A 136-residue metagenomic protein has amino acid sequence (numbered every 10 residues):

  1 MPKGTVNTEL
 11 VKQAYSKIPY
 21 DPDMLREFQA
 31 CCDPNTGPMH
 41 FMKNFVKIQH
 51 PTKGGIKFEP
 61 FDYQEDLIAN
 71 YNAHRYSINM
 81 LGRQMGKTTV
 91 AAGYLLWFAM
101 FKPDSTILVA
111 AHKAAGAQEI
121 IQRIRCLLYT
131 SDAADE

Functional and structural regions predicted by a protein language model:
P2-S131: Phosphate/NTP-binding elements of NTP-utilizing enzymes
D132-E136: A short, hydrophobic C-terminal helix/tail in secreted or cell-surface proteins
